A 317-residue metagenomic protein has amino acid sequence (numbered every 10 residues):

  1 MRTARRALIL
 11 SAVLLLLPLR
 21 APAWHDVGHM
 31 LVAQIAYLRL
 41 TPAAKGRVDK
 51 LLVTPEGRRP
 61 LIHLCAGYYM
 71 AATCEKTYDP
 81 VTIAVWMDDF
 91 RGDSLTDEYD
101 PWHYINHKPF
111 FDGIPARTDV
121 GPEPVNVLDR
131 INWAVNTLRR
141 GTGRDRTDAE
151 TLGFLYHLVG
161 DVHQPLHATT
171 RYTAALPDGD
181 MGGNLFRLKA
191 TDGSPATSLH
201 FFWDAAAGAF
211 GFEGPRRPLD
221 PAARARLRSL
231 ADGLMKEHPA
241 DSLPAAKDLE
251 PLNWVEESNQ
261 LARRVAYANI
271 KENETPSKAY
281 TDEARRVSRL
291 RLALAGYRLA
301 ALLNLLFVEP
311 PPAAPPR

Functional and structural regions predicted by a protein language model:
M1-I9: Bacterial N-terminal signal peptides that target proteins for export
P18-R20: N-terminal signal peptide c-region/cleavage motif recognized by signal peptidases
P22-L158, P165-R317: N-terminal, motif-rich segments that launch catalysis or mediate targeting to/interaction with membranes, typified by
